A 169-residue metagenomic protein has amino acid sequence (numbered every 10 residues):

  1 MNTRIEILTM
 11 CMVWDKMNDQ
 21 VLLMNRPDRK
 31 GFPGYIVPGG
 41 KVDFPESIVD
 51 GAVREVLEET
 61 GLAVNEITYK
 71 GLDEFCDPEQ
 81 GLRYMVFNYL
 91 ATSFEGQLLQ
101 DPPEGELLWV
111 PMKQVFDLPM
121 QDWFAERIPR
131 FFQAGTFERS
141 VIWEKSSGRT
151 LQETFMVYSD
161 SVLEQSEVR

Functional and structural regions predicted by a protein language model:
M1-V21, K41: Conserved N-terminal beta-strand and adjoining loop/helix that marks the start of the Nudix/MutT-like hydrolase domain
P27-K30: Short connector loops/turns at beta-strand edges and beta->alpha or beta->beta junctions
V37-P38: Thr-Gly-centered strand-to-loop micro-motif
V42-N65, F75-R130, T154-R169: Unchanged
A134-E153: Short, active-site-adjacent segments that bind or coordinate small-molecule cofactors and metal centers
